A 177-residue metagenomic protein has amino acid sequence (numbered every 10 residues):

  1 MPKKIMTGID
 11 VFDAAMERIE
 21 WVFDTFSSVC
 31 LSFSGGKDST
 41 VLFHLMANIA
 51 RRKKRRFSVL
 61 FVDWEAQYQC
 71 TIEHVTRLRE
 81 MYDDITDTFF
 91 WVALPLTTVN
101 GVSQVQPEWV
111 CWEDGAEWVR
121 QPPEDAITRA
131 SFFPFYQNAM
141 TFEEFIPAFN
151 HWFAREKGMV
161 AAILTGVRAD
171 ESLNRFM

Functional and structural regions predicted by a protein language model:
M1-M177: ATP-dependent adenylation/nucleotidyltransferase module used to activate substrates
